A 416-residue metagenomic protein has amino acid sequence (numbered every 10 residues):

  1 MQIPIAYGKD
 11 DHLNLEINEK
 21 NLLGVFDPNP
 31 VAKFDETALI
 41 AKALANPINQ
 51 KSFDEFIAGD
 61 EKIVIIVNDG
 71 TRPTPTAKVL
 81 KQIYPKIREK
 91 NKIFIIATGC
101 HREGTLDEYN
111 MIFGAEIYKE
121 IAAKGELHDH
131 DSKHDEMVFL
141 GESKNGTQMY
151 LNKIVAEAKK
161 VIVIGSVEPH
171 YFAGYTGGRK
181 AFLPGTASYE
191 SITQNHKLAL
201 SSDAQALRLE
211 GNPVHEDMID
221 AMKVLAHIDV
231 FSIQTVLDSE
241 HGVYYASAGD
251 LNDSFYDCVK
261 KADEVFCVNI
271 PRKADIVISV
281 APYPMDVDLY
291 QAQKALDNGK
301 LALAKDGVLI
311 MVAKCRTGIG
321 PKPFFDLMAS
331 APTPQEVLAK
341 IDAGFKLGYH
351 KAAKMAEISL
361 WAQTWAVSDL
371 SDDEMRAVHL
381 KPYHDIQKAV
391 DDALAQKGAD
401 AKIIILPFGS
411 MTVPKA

Functional and structural regions predicted by a protein language model:
M1-L44: N-terminal amphipathic/basic leader segments beginning at the initiator methionine
I48-V64, P85-K90, D229, V268-I276 (+2 more regions): Glycine-rich phosphate/diphosphate-binding loops that line cofactor/substrate pockets in enzymes
K62-P73, I93-C100, I278-V280: Short glycine-rich or small-residue beta-strand-to-loop segments that form or flank ligand, phosphate, metal/Fe-S
R72-F94, A292-L303: Histidine-anchored nucleotide/phosphate-binding helix
G104-G174: An acidic, phosphate/nucleotide-engaging active-site surface
K197-D238, P334-L370: Polyanion-binding loop/helix "lid" in catalytic or ligand-binding cores
Q205-P284: Membrane-embedded hairpin module used as a gating/binding unit in multi-pass transport and secretion proteins
A292-A416: C-terminal non-catalytic interaction/assembly regions of soluble proteins
